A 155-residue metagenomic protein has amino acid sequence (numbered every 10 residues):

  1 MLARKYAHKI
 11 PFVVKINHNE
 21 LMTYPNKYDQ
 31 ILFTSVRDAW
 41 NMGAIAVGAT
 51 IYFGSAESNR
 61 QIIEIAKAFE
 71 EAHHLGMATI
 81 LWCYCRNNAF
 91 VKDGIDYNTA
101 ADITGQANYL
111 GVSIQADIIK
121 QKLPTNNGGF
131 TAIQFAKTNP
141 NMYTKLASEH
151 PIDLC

Functional and structural regions predicted by a protein language model:
M1-C155: Alpha/beta enzyme core
